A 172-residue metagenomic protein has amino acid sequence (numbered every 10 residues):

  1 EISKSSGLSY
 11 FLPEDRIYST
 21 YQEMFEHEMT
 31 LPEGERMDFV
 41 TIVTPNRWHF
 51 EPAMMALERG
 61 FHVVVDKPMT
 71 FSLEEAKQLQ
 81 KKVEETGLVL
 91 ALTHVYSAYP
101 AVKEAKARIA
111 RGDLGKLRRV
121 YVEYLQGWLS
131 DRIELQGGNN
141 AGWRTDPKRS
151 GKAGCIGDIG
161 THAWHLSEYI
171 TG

Functional and structural regions predicted by a protein language model:
E1-L12, L31: N-terminal Rossmann-like dinucleotide-binding module
L8-R16, E85-V89: A short helix-to-beta-strand connector/capping loop
L12, E35, G115: Structured loop/turn residues at beta-strand edges in well-structured enzyme cores
D15-K82: Beta-loop-alpha module in the N-terminal Rossmann-like domain of NAD(P)-dependent dehydrogenases, especially those
V65, F71, L90-L92, Y121: Hydrophobic residues in well-ordered beta-strands that form the structural core
Q78-Y96, K116-R119: Rossmann-fold dehydrogenase core element
Y96-G172: Predominantly a Rossmann-like dinucleotide-binding segment in NAD(P)-dependent oxidoreductases
